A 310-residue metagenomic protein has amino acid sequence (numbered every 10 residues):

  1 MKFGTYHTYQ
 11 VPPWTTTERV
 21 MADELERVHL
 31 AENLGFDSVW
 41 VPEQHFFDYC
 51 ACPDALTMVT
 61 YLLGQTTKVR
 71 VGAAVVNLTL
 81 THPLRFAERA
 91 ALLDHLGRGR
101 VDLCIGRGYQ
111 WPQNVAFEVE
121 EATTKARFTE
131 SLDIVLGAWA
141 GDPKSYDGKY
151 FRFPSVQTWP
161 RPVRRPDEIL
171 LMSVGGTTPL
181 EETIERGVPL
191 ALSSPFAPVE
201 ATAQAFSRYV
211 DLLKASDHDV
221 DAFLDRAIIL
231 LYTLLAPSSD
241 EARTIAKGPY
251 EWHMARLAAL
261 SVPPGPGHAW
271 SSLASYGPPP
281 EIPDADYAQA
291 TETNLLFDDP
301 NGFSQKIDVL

Functional and structural regions predicted by a protein language model:
M1-R70, P166-E168: N-terminal beta1-alpha1-beta2 module of alpha/beta enzyme domains
M1-T16, Y109-Q113, R152-P166, S272-E292: N-terminal small/glycine-rich loop or linker at the start of catalytic domains across soluble metabolic enzymes
F3, A31, G35, E43 (+9 more regions): Conserved, mostly hydrophobic/aromatic
F3-H7, V39-V41, V71-A74, V101-I105 (+3 more regions): Hydrophobic faces of well-ordered beta-strands that scaffold small-molecule active sites in alpha/beta enzyme cores
H7-A22, A74-L84, R164-G175, T233-A236 (+1 more regions): Active-site mouth loops of central-metabolism enzymes
E18-L30, R89, V174-E181, N301-V309: Short, acidic/polar
H82-L192, V199-S207, D211-D221: Internal, glycine-rich beta/alpha segment that forms the wall or movable "lid" of small-molecule/cofactor binding
A122-T158, E200-V309: An alpha-helical appendage that flanks or caps ligand/catalytic pockets
